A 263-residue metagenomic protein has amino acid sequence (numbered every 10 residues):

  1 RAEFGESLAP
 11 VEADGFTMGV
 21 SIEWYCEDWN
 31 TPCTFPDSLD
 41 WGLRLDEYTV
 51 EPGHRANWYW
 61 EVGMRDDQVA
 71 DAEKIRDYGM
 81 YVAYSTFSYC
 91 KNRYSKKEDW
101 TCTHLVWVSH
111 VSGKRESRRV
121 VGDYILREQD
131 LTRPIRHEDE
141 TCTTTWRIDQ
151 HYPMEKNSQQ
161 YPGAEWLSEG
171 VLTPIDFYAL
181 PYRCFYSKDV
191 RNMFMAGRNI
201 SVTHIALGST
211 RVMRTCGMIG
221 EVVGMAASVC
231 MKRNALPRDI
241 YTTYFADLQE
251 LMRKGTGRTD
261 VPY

Functional and structural regions predicted by a protein language model:
R1-Y263: Flavin (FAD/FMN)-binding glycine-rich loop and adjacent Rossmann-like elements that form
